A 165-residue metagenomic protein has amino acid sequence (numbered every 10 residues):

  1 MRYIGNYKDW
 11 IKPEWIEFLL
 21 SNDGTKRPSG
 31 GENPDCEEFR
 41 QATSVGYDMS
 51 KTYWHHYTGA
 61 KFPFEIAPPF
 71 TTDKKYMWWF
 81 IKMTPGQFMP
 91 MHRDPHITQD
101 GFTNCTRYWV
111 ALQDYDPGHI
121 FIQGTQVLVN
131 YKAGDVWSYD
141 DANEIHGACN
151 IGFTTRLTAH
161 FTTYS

Functional and structural regions predicted by a protein language model:
M1, N104-T106, T155-L157: Residues at beta-strand starts and edge strands
M1-K74: Non-heme Fe(II)/2-oxoglutarate
G30-P34, A42-V45, M83, Q113 (+2 more regions): Structured loops at beta-to-helix junctions and adjacent beta-edge loops in soluble globular domains
G59-A67, Q87-T98: Short acidic (Asp/Glu) patches
A67-M91: A short glycine-rich, His/Asp/Glu-containing loop-to-beta-strand
K74-Y76, P90-Y108: A short beta-loop-beta micro-motif enriched in histidine and acidic residues
K82-T84, D100-G118, T162: Short, conserved beta-strand element in jelly-roll/cupin
A111-S165: Catalytic core of Fe(II)/2-oxoglutarate
